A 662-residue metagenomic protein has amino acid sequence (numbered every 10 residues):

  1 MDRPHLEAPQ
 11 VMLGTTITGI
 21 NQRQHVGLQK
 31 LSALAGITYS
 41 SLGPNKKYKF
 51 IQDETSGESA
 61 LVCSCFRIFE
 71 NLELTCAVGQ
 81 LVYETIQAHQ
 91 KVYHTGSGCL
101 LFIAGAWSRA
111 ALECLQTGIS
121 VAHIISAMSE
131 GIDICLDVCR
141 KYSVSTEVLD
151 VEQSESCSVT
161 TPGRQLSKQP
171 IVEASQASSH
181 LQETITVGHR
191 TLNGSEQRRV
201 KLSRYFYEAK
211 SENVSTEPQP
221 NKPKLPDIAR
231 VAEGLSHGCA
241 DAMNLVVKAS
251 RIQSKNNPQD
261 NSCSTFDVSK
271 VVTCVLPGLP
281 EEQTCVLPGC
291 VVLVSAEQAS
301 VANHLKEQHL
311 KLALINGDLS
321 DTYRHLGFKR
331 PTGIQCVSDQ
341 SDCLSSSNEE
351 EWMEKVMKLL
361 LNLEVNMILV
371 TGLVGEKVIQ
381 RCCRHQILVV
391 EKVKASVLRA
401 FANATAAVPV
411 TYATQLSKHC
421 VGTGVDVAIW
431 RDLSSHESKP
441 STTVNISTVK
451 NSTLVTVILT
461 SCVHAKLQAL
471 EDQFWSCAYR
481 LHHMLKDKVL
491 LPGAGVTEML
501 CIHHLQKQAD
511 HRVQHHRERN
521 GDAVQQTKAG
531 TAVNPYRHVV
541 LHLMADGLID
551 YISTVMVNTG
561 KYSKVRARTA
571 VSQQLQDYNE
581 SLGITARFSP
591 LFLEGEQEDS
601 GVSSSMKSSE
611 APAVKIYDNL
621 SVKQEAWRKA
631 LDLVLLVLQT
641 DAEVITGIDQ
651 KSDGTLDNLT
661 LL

Functional and structural regions predicted by a protein language model:
M1-V26, A174-T186, E196, E625 (+1 more regions): N-terminal charge/polar-biased segments
D2-L13, H25, Q29-T38, P44-A60 (+3 more regions): Extended amphipathic alpha-helical scaffolds
G19-N21, R67-L72, I86-G96, L485-L490 (+2 more regions): A short glycine/serine-rich beta->alpha loop
H25-F102, A106: N-terminal cofactor/phosphate-binding cores enriched in small/glycine residues, especially glycine-rich loops such as
F66, G105, I119, A127-S129 (+11 more regions): Short, ordered loop/turn segments at secondary-structure junctions
C76, S97-F102, A122-I125, S129 (+2 more regions): Alpha-helical transmembrane segments of multi-pass membrane proteins, especially transporters and channels
S108, C114-D133: Phosphate/ribose-phosphate-bearing ligand recognition and processing surfaces, centered on ADP-ribose/NAD(+/P+) systems
I458, V463-L662: Extended, low-charge hydrophobic alpha-helical regions
